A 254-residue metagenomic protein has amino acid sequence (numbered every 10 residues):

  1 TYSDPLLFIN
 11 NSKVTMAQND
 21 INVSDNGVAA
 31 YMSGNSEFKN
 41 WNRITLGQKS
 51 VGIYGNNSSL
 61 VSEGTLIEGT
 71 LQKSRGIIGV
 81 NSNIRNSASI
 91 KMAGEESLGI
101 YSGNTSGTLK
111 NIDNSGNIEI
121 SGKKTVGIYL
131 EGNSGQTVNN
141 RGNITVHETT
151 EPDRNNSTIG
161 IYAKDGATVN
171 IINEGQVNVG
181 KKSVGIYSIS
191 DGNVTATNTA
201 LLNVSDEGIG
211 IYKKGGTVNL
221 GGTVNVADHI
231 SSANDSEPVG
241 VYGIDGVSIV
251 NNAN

Functional and structural regions predicted by a protein language model:
T1-S50, Y54-S97, Y101-S183, Y187-N254: Surface-exposed loop/turn motifs in large extracellular/passenger domains
